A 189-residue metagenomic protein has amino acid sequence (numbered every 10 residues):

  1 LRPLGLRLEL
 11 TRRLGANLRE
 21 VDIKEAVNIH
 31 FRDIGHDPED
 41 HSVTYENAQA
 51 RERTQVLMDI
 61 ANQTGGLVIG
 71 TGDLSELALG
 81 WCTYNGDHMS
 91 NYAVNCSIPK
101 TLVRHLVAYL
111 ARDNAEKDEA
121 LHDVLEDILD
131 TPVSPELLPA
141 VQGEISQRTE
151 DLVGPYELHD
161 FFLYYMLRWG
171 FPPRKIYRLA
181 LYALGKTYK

Functional and structural regions predicted by a protein language model:
L1-K189: ATP/NTP-dependent adenylation/nucleotidyl-transfer catalytic domains that generate, transfer, or process NMP-activated
